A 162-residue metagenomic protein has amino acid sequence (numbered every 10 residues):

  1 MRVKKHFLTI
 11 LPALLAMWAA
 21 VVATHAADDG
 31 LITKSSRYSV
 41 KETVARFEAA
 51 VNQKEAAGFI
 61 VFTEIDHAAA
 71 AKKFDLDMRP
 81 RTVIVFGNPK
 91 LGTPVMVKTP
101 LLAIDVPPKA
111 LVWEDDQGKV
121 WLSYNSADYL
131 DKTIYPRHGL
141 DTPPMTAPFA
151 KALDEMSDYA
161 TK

Functional and structural regions predicted by a protein language model:
R2-L11: Bacterial N-terminal signal peptides that target proteins for export
I10-A20: Bacterial N-terminal signal peptides
A26-G58: Terminal, regulation- and interaction-focused segments at domain boundaries
T43, F47, H67, M145 (+1 more regions): Stable alpha-helical elements in mature extracytoplasmic
E48, N52-A57, F62-P108: Compact, glycine-rich, soluble single-domain proteins
P108-K109, E114, A147-A152: Solvent-exposed, polar surface segments
K109-G139: Beta-strand/loop substructures that line and gate deep hydrophobic ligand-binding cavities in soluble
A127-K162: C-terminal partner/receptor-binding element of secreted or periplasmic proteins
